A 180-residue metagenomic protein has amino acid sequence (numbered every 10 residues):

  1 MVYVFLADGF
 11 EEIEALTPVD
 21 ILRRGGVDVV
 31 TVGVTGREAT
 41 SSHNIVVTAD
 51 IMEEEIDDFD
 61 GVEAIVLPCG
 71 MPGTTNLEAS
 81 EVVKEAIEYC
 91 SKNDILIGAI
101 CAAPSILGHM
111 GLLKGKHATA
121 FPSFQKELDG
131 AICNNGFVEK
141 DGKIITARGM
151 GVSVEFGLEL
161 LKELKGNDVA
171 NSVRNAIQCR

Functional and structural regions predicted by a protein language model:
Y3-V4, F10, R24-V34, D50-R180: Active-site-adjacent pocket-lining segments in enzyme domains
T17-R24: Short, solvent-exposed amphipathic alpha-helices that sit in or adjacent to ligand/effector-binding or catalytic
S42-D50: A cross-family phosphate/adenosyl-ligand binding-site feature
